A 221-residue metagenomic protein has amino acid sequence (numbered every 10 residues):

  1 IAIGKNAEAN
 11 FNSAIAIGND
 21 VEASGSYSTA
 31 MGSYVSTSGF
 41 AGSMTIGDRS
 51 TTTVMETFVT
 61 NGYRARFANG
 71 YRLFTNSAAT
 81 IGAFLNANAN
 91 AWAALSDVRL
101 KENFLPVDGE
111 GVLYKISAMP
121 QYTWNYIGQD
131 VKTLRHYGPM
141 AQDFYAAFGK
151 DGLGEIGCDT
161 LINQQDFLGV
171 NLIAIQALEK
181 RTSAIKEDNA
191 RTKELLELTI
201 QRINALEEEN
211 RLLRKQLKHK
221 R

Functional and structural regions predicted by a protein language model:
I1-F84: Periodic small-residue-enriched repeat registers in elongated scaffold domains
T53-F58, S96-P106, Y122-R135: Active-site-adjacent substrate-recognition loops and nearby beta-strands within hydrolase catalytic domains
A65, N69-P106, E110-L113, K180-A184 (+3 more regions): Glycine-rich, low-complexity segments
L100, V112-K115, M140, N171: Stable alpha-helical elements in mature extracytoplasmic
G111-Y126: Acidic, glycine-rich loop-and-strand cores that form catalytic or ligand-binding grooves in diverse globular domains
A118-Q121, A141-D151: Glycine-rich, acidic and aromatic/proline-enriched surface loops and short helix-turn segments that act as binding
K150, G154-R221: C-terminal intramolecular chaperone/auto-processing assembly modules
